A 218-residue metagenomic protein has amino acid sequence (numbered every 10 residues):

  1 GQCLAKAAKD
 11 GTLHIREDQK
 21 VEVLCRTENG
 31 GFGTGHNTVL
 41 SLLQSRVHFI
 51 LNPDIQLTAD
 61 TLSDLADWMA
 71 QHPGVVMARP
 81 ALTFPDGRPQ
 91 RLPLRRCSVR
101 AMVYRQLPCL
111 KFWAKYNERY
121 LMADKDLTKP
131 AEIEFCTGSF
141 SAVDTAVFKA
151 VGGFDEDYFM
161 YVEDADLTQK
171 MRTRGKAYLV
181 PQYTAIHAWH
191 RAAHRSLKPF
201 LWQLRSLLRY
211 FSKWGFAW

Functional and structural regions predicted by a protein language model:
G1-E28: Acidic donor-binding segment of Leloir-type glycosyltransferases
R26-L43: Glycine-rich, basic loop-to-helix element that forms the pyrophosphate-binding segment of sugar-nucleotide handling
H48: Short aromatic/hydrophobic "clamp" motif used to bind/position activated sugar donors
N52-Q56: The conserved acidic donor/metal-binding loop of glycosyltransferases
A59-L92: Conserved donor NDP-sugar-binding/catalytic core segment of glycosyltransferases
C97-I133: Short, flexible, basic/aromatic active-site loop/helix in glycosyltransferases
D126-T128, E134-G153, D157-T184: A short, conserved alpha-helix in the catalytic core of glycosyltransferases
D166-Q169, T173-W218: Active-site-adjacent helix/loop segment of glycosyltransferases that harbors family-specific signature motifs
